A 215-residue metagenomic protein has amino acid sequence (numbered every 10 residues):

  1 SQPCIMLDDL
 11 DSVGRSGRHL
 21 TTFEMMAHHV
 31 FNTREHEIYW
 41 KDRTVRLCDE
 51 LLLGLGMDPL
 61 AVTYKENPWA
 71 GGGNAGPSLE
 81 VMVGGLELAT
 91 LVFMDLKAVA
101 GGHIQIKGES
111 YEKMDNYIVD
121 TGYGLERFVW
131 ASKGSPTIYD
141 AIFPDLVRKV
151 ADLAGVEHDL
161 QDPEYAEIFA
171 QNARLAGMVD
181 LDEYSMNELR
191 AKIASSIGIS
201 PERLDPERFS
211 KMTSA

Functional and structural regions predicted by a protein language model:
S1-A215: Structured aminoacyl-transfer and RNA-binding surfaces used for tRNA recognition/handling in the translation apparatus
